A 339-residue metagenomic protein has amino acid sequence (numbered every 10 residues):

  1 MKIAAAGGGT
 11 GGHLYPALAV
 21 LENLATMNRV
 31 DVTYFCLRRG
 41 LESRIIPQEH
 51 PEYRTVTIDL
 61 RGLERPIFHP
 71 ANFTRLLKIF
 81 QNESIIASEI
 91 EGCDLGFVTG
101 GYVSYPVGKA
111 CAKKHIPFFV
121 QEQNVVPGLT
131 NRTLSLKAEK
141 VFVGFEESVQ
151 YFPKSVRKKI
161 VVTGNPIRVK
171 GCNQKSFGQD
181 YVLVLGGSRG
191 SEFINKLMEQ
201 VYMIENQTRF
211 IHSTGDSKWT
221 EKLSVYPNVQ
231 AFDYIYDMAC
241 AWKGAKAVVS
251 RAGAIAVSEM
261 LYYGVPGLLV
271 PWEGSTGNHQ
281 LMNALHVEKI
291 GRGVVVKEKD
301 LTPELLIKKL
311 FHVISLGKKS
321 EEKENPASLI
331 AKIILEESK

Functional and structural regions predicted by a protein language model:
M1, R157, V169-V184, S191 (+1 more regions): Nucleotide-sugar donor-binding and catalytic loop/hinge architecture of NDP-sugar-dependent glycosyltransferases
K2, Y53, A112-K170: Active-site-proximal region of nucleotide-activated glycan assembly enzymes, centered on histidine/acidic-rich loops
A5-G8, V30-Q81, I85, T163 (+1 more regions): Conserved nucleotide-sugar phosphate-binding/catalytic loop shared by glycosyltransferases and other
Y34-F35, G40, I45-H50, K175-A247 (+2 more regions): Donor-nucleotide binding loops and adjacent catalytic segments primarily of GT-B fold Leloir glycosyltransferases
G40-R44, G96-K114: An aromatic- and histidine-rich active-site surface loop
C93-L95, C240-S258, V265-P266: Acidic donor-binding loop of glycosyltransferase active sites
S250, P266-G277: Short hydrophobic beta-strand element within catalytic cores of glycosyltransferases and related nucleotide-activated
K309-H312, K323-K339: C-terminal alpha-helical cap of glycosyltransferases
